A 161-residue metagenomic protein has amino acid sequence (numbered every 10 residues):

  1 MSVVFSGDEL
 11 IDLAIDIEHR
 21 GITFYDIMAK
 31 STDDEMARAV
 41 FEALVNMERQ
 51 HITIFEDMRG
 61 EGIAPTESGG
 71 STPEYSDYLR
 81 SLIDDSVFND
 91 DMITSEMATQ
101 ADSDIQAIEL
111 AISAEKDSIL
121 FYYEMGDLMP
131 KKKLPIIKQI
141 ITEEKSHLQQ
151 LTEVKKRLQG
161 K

Functional and structural regions predicted by a protein language model:
M1-K161: Non-heme di-metal
